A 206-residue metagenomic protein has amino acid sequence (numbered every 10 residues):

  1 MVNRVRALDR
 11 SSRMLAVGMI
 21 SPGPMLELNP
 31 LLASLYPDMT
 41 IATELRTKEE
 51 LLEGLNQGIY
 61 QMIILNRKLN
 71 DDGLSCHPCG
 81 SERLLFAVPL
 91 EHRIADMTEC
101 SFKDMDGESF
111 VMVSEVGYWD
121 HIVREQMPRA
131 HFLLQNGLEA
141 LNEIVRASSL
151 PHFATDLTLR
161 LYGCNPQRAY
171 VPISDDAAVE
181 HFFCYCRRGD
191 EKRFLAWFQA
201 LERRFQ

Functional and structural regions predicted by a protein language model:
R6, R10-N70: Central regulatory/effector-binding core of bacterial HTH transcription factors
M14-M19, I63, A87, V111 (+2 more regions): Short, well-ordered beta-strand segments
L26-L28, D106-A130, F194-L195: Secondary-structure junction motif
M39-T47, N66, M112-V113, R129-A140: Short beta-strand-to-loop elements that line the ligand-binding cleft of bilobed periplasmic-binding protein-like
T47-K48, Q57, I64-L69, P89-L90 (+2 more regions): Beta->alpha turn/N-cap motifs
D71-H77, E82, A140-K192: Beta-alpha-beta core module
C76-L84, V88-F110: Flexible hinge/capping segments at coil-to-helix
K103-G107, D175, V179-Q206: Extended ligand-binding regions for polar small-molecule ligands
